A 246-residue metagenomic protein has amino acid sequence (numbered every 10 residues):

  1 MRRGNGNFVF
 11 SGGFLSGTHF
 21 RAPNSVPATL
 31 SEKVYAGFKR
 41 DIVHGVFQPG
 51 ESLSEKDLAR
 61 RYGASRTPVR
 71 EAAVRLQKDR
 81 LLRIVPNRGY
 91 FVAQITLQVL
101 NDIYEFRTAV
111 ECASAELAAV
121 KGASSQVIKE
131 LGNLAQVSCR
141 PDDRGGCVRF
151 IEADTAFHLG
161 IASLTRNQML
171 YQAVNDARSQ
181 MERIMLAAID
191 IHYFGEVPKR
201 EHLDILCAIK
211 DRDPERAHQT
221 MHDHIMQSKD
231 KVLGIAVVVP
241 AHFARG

Functional and structural regions predicted by a protein language model:
M1-V120, L233-G246: Short linear motifs at protein or domain termini
R2-G4, I191-G246: C-terminal regulatory/effector modules of DNA-binding transcriptional regulators
T29, K129, Y193-E196: Short helix-capping and inter-helix turn/linker motifs at the boundaries of alpha-helical repeat units
K78, L82-R83, A177-S179, F194-E196: Mobile beta-alpha loop/short-helix "lid" or hinge segments that flank ligand
I103, R107, V120-A187, K199-A208 (+1 more regions): Conserved amphipathic alpha-helical segments that form helical-bundle/coiled-coil interaction surfaces
